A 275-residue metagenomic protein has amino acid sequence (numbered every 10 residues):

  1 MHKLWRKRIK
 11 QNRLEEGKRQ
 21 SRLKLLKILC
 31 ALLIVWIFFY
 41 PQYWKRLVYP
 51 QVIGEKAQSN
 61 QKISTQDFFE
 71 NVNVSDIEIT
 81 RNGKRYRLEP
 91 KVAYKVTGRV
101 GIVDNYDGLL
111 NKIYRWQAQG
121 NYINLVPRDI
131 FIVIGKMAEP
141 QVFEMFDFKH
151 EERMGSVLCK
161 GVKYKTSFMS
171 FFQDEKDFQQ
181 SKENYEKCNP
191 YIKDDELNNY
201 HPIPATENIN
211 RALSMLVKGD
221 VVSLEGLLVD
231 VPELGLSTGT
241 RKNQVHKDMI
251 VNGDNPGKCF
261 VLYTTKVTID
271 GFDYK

Functional and structural regions predicted by a protein language model:
M1-I9: N-terminal intrinsically disordered, acidic low-complexity segments at the extreme N-terminus
W5, G17-K275: OB-fold and OB-like single-stranded nucleic-acid-recognition modules and their adjacent interaction interfaces
I9-G17: Membrane-interfacial, low-structure loops and terminal tails that flank and connect transmembrane helices in multi-pass
